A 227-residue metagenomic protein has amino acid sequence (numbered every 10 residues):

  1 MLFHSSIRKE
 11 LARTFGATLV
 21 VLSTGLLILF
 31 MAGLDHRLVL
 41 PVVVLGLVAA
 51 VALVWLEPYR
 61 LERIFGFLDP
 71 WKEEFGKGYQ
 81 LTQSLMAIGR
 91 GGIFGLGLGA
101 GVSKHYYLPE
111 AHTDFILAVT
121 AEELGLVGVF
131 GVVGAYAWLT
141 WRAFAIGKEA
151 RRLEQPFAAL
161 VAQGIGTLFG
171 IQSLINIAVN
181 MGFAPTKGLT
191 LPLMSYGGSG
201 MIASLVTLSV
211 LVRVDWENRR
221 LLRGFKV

Functional and structural regions predicted by a protein language model:
M1-L11, F15-W55, F67: Hydrophobic alpha-helical segments of polytopic membrane proteins
F15, L19, G95, F130-G134 (+1 more regions): Hydrophobic alpha-helical segments of membrane proteins
L19, T24-L38, V102-G128, G188-I202: Interfacial segments of multi-pass membrane proteins
L26-D35, W138-K148, L211-N218: Structural signal for the C-terminal ends of transmembrane alpha-helices and the immediately following loop
L38-V132, L153-V161: Hydrophobic, glycine- and aromatic-enriched re-entrant/interface helices and adjoining loop segments
E57-L61, A137-F144, T167, I171-L174 (+2 more regions): Alpha-helical transmembrane segments of polytopic integral membrane proteins, especially the permease/helical cores
V127-I171: Hydrophobic transmembrane alpha-helices and their immediate junctions
Q172-V227: A juxtamembrane structural motif centered on a specific transmembrane helix
